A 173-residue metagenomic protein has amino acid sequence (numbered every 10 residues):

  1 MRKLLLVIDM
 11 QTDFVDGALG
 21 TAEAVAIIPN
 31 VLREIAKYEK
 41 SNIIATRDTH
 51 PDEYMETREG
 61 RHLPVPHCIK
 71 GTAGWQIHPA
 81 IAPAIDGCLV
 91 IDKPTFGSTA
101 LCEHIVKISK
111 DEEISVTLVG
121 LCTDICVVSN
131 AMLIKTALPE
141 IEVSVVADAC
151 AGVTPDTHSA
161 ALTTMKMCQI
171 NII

Functional and structural regions predicted by a protein language model:
M1-V90, K110-D111, V153, S159-K166: Active-site acidic carboxylates
L32-A36, V128-L138: Histidine-anchored nucleotide/phosphate-binding helix
E39-S41, P139-E142: A short helix->loop->beta-strand "cap" motif at the edges of active sites that frequently abuts
T46-T49, P94, L121, D148-A149: Active-site-proximal beta-strand/loop segments in catalytic clefts of secreted hydrolases
I91-D92, N171-I173: Short acidic-hydrophobic, aromatic-tinged amphipathic segments that line or gate anion-handling sites
D92-E103: Glycine-rich oxoanion-binding loops at beta->alpha junctions
L101-E112: Short amphipathic alpha-helix with an adjacent loop that forms part of the alpha/beta core around
T117-C122, I141-P155, I173: A short glycine-rich beta-strand->turn/loop micro-motif centered on a GG-aromatic cluster
